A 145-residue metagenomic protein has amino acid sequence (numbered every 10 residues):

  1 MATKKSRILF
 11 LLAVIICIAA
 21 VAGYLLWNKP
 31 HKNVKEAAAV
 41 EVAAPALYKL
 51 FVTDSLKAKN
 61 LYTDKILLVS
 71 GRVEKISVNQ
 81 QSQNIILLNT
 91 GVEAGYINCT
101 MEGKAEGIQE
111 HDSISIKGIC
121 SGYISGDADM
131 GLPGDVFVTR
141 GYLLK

Functional and structural regions predicted by a protein language model:
A2-K145: OB-fold and OB-like single-stranded nucleic-acid-recognition modules and their adjacent interaction interfaces
